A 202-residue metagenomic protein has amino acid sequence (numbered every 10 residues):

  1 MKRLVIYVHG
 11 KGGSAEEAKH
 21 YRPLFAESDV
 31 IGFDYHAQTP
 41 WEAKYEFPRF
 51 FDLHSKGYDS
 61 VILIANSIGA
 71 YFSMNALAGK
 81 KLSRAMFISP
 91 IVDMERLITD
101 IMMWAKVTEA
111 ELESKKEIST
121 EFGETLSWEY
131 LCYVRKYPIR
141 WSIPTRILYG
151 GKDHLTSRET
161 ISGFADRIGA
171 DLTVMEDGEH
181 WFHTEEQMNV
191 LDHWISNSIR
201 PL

Functional and structural regions predicted by a protein language model:
M1-T39: Short, surface-exposed "cap/lid" segments of acyl-processing enzymes
K2-R3, Y58-V61, S83, I143-P144: Short coil/turn segments at beta-strand junctions that form active-site/ligand-binding loops
I6-K11, I64, I88, L148: Short hydrophobic segments within beta-strands
S14, A18-R22, S73, I161 (+1 more regions): Short, highly selective alpha-helical patches that border small-molecule cofactor pockets in redox/cofactor-processing
E17, A37-K56: Alpha/beta-hydrolase active-site loop
I64-S73: Gly/Ala-rich beta-loop-alpha elbow adjacent to hydrolase catalytic centers
A76-K80: Aromatic pocket-lining residues of Rossmann-like dinucleotide-binding sites
K81-G163, R167-L202: The alpha/beta-hydrolase serine catalytic core
